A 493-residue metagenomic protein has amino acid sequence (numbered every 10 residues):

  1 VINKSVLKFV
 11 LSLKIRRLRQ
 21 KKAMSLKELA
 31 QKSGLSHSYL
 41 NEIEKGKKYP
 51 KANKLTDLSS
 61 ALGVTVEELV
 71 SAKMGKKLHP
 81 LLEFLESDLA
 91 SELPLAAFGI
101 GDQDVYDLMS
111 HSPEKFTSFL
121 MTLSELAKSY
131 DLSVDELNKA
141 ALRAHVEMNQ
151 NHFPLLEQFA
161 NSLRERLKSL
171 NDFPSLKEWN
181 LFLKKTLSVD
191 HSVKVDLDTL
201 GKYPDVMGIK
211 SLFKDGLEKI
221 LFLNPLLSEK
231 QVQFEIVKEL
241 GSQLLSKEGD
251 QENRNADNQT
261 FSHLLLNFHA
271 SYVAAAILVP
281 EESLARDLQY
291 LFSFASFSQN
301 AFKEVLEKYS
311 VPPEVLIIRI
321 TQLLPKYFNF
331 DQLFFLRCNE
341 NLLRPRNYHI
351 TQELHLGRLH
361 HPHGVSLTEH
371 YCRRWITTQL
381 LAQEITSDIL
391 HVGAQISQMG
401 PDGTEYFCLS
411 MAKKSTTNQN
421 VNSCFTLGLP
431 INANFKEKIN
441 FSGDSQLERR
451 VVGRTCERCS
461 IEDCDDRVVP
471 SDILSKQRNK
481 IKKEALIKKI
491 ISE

Functional and structural regions predicted by a protein language model:
N3-V10, R17, K21, K27 (+6 more regions): Short juxta-domain linker segments that transition from a proline/glycine-rich, charged coil into a short amphipathic
